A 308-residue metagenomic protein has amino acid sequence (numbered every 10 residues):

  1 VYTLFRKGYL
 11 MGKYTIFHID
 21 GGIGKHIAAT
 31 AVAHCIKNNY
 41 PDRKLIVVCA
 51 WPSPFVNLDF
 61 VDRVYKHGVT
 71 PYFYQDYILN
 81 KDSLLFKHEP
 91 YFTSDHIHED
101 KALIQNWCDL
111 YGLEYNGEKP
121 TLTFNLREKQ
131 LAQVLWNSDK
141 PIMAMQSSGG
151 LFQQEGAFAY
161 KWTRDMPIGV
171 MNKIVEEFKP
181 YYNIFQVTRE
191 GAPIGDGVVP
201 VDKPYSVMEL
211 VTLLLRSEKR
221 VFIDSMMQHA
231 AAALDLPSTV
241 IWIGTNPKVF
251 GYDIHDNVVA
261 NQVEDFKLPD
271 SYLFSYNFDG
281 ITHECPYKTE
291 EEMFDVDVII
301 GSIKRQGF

Functional and structural regions predicted by a protein language model:
V1-L103, E209-T212, Q228-H229: Active-site and donor-binding regions of nucleotide-sugar-utilizing enzymes
T15-I16, K44-I46, A144, N183-F185 (+1 more regions): A structural signal for isolated positions on well-ordered beta-strands in alpha/beta enzyme cores
G21-I23, P52-P54, Y91-F92, S148-F152 (+3 more regions): Short, solvent-exposed loop/turn segments at secondary-structure junctions
I27, Y160-K248, H255-V258: Donor-binding and catalytic core of enzymes assembling or modifying cell-surface/extracellular glycoconjugates
C35, L113, K119-Q186, V298-I299 (+1 more regions): Core catalytic architecture of nucleotide-activated donor-dependent transferases building glycoconjugates
R63-G68, V201-P204, N257-V263: Short acidic-hydrophobic, aromatic-tinged amphipathic segments that line or gate anion-handling sites
V69-L79, T93-S94, T123-R127, A192-I194 (+2 more regions): A short acidic, often aromatic-flanked loop/helix-cap motif at beta-alpha or helix-coil junctions that lines enzyme
F92-N137, I254-F308: Leloir-type glycosyltransferase catalytic cores
